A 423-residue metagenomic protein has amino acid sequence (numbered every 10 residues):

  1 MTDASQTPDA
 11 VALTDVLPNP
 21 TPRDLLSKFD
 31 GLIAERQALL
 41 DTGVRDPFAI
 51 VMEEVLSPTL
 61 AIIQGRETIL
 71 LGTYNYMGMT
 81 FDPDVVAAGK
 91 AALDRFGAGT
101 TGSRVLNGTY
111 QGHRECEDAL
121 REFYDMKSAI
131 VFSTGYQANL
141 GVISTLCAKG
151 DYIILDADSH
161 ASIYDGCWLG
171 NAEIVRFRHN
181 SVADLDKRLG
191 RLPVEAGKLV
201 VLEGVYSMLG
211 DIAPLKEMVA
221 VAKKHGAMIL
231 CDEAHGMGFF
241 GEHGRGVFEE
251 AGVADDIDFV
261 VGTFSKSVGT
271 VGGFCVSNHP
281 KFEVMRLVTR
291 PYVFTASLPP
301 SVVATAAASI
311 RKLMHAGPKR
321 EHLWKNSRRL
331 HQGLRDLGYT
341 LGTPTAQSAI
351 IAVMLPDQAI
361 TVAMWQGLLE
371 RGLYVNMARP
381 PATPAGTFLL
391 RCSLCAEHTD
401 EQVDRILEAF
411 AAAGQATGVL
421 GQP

Functional and structural regions predicted by a protein language model:
M1-D9, P83, A87-A91, R95 (+4 more regions): PLP-dependent enzyme catalytic core of the Aspartate aminotransferase-like
A38, G72-N75, R311, A349-A359 (+1 more regions): Conserved PLP-binding active-site segment of the aspartate aminotransferase-like
A49, E321-L330, R335-R371, T387 (+1 more regions): Conserved PLP-binding catalytic core of the aspartate aminotransferase-like
A87-T134: Conserved N-terminal alpha-helix of the aminotransferase class I/II PLP-enzyme fold
V142-A161: Conserved PLP-anchoring active-site segment centered on the Schiff-base-forming lysine
V175, H179-C231: Active-site phosphate-binding strand-loop segment of PLP-dependent enzymes
H243, E249-V284: Active-site PLP attachment segment
S297-A316, H322, N326, R335 (+1 more regions): Structural motif of enzymes handling amino- and sulfur-group chemistry
